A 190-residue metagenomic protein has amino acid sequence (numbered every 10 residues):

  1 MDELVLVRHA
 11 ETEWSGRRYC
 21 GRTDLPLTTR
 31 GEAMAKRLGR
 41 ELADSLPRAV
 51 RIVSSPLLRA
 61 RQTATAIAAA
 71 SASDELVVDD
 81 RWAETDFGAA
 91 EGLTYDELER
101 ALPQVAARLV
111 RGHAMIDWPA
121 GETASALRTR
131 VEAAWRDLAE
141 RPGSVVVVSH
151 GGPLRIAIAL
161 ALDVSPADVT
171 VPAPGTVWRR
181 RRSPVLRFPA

Functional and structural regions predicted by a protein language model:
E3, V7-D74: Active-site-proximal alpha-helix that buttresses catalytic centers in soluble enzyme cores
L4, V50, R141-G151: Generic beta-sheet signal
R22-R30, P119-S125, V169: Active-site metal-coordination segments of metallo-dependent hydrolases
K36-A43, R128, E132-A139: Generic structural signal for well-ordered alpha-helical scaffold segments
S54-S55, T129, V148-S149: Short beta-strand scaffold positions
A70-R130, R187-P189: Phosphate-handling substructures
G151-R155, R181: GST superfamily/GST-like fold recognition
V164-P189: Domain-level recognition of soluble alpha/beta enzyme cores, biased toward histidine phosphatases/phosphomutases
